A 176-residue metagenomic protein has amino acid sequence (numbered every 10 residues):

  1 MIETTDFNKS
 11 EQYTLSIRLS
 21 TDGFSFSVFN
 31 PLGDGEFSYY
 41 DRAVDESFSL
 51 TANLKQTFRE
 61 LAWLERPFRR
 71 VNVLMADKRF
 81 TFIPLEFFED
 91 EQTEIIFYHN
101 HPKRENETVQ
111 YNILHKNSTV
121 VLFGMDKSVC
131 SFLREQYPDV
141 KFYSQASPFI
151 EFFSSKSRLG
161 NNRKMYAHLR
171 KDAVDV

Functional and structural regions predicted by a protein language model:
I2-G35, K156-V176: Gly/Thr-rich phosphate-binding beta-strand-loop-beta motif of the actin/hexokinase/Hsp70
F29, E36-V44, A52-S155: Active-site neighborhood for divalent-cation/phosphate handling
